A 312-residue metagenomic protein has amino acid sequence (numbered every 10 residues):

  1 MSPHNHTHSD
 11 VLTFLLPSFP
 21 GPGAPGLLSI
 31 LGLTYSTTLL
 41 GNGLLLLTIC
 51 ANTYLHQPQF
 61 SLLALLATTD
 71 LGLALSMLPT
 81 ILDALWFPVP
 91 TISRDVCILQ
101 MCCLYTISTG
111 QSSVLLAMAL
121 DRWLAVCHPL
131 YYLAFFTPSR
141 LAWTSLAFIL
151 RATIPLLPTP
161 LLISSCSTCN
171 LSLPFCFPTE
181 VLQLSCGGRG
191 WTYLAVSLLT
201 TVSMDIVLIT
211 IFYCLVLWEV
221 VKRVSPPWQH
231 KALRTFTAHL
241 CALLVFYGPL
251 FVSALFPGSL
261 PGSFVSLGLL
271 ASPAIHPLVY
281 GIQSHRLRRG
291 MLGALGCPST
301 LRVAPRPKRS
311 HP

Functional and structural regions predicted by a protein language model:
M1-P312: Transmembrane helical core of 7TM receptor-like proteins
